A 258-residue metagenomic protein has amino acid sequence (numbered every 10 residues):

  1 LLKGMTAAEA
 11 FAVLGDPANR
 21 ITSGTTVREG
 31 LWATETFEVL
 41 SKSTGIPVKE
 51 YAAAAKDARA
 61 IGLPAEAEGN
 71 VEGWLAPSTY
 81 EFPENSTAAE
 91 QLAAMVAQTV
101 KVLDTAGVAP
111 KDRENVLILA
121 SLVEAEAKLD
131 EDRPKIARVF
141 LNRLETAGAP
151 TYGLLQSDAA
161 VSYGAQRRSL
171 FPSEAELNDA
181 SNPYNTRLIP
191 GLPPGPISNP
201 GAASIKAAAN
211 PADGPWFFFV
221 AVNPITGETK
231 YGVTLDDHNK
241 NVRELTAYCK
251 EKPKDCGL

Functional and structural regions predicted by a protein language model:
L1-A18: Terminal hydrophobic membrane-targeting helix
T6-A8, W32, T87-A88: Short, structural beta-strand-to-alpha-helix junction motif
D16-G45, V108-R113: Glycine-rich loop/hinge motif
K42-G45, D57, I61-L258: Bacterial extracytoplasmic/cell-wall-associated proteins, especially those involved in peptidoglycan
